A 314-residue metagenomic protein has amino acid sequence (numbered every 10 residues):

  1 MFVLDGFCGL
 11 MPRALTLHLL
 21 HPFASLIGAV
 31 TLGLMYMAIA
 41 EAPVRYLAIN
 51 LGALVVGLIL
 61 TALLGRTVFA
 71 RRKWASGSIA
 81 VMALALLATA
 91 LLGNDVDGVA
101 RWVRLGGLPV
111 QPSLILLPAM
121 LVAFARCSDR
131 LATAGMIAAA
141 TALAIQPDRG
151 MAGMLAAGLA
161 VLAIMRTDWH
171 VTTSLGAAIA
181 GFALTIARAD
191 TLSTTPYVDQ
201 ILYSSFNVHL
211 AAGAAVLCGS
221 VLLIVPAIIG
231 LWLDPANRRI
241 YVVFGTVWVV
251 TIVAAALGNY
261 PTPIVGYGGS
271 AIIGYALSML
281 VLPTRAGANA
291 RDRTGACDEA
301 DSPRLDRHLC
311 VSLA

Functional and structural regions predicted by a protein language model:
F2, F7-L26, W74: N-terminal membrane topogenic signal
S25, A29-T133, A140-Q146, G258-P263 (+4 more regions): Membrane-helix boundary/helix-loop-helix interface segments in multi-pass membrane proteins
E41, R45, A139-L162, I186-T194 (+2 more regions): Helix-loop-helix junctions and helix-breaking kinks within/between transmembrane helices of multi-pass membrane
L64-S76, R126-R130, A163-T172, G230-R238: Membrane-interface helix-boundary motifs at transmembrane edges
I79-G93, P112-P147, M154-M165, G176-A180 (+3 more regions): Alpha-helical transmembrane segments of multi-pass inner-membrane proteins
L105-G106, A157-G158, A187, V216 (+7 more regions): Catalytic-site microenvironment of enzymes that process N-acetyl-hexosamine-containing cell-wall polysaccharides
A160, W169-W248, I252, A256-G258: Hydrophobic, glycine- and aromatic-enriched re-entrant/interface helices and adjoining loop segments
L277-A314: A juxtamembrane structural motif centered on a specific transmembrane helix
